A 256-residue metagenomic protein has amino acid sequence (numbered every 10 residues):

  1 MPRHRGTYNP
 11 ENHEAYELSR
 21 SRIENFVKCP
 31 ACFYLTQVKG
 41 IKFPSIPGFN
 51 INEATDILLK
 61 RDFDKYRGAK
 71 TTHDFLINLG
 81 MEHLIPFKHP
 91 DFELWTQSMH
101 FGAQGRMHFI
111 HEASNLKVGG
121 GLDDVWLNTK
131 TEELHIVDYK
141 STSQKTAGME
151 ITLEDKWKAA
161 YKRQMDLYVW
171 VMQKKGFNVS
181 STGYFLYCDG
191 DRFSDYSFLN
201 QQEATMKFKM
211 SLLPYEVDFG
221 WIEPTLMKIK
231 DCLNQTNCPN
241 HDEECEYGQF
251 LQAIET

Functional and structural regions predicted by a protein language model:
M1, E11, E17-L18, V171-T256: Metal-dependent nuclease catalytic regions and adjoining charged, substrate-binding loops involved in nucleic-acid end
M1-E133: Metal-dependent nuclease catalytic cores that hydrolyze phosphodiester bonds in DNA/RNA, characterized by
Y34-L35, K42-P44, Q144-A147, D191-D195 (+1 more regions): Short catalytic/ligand-binding loop motif for oxyanion handling, primarily in non-cytosolic enzymes, centered on
T55, L59, Y161-Q164, D218: Hydrophobic (often cysteine-bearing) scaffold residues that line and stabilize catalytic clefts of nucleotide/cofactor
H108, K145-A159: Surface-exposed cleft-lining segments at the edges of enzyme active sites
S114-K117, E154-Y161, Y215: Short capping loops/turns at secondary-structure boundaries
G119-L127, E133-I151, Q164: Active-site ExK catalytic segment of metal-dependent nucleases
A160-Q173: An active-site-proximal "capping" alpha-helix that borders the catalytic cofactor pocket
